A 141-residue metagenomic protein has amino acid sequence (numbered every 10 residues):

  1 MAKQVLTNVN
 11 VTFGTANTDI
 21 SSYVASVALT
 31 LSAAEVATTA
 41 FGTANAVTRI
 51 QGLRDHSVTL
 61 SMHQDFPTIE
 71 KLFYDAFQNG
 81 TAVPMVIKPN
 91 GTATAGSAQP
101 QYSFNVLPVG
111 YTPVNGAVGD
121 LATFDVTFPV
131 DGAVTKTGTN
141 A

Functional and structural regions predicted by a protein language model:
M1-F66, Q101-T127: Solvent-exposed edge beta-strands and adjacent loop segments that serve as assembly or binding interfaces
F13-D19, N90-Q101, G138-T139: Polar, enzyme-active/binding microenvironments
T39-F41, D55-V58, V86-G91, D131-T137: Short, surface-exposed, polar/charged, turn-prone segments marking secondary-structure boundaries
H63-T68, A133-T135: Acidic glycine-/aspartate-rich tracts in secreted/extracellular proteins
E70-N105: Short, acidic/charged, Gly/Pro-enriched secondary-structure junctions
D120-A141: Protruding loop/beta-arch "assembly-hinge" segments enriched in small, turn-prone residues
